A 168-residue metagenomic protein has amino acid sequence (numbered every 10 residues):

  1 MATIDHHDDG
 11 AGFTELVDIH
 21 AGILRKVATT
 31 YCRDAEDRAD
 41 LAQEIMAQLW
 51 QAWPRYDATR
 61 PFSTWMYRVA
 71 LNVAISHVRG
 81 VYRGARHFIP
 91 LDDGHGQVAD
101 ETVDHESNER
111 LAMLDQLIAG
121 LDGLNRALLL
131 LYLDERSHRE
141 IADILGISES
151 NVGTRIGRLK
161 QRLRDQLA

Functional and structural regions predicted by a protein language model:
A2-H7, G12, R86-D92, D143-I144 (+1 more regions): C-terminal edge and immediately downstream basic/flexible tail or linker adjoining helix-turn-helix-like DNA-binding
A2-K26, E36-A39, W50: A short, charge-rich alpha-helical start-of-domain segment used by transcription regulators
D5-H7, R33, E44-F62, G80-Y82: Sigma70-family region 2
L16, H20, L24, I45 (+2 more regions): Residue-level preference for hydrophobic side chains embedded in well-ordered alpha helices
I45, V69, L128-L129, I141-A142 (+1 more regions): Hydrophobic positions on the alpha-helical face of helix-turn-helix-like DNA-binding modules
R55-D57, R68-I89, S107: Arg/Lys-rich amphipathic alpha helix in sigma70-family domain 2
L71, I75, L145-A168: DNA-recognition helix of helix-turn-helix
A99-L129, D134-D143: Amphipathic alpha-helical segment used for protein-protein interaction
